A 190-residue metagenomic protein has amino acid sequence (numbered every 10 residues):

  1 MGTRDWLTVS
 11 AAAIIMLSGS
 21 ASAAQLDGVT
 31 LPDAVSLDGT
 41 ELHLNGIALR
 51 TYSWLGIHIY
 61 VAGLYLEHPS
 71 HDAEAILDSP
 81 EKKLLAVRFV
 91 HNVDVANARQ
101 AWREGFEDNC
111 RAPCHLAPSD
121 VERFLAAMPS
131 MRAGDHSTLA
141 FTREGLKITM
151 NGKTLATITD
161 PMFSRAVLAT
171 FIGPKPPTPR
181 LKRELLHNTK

Functional and structural regions predicted by a protein language model:
T3-L7: N-terminal export leaders
T8-S18: Bacterial N-terminal signal peptides
A23-L77, A112: N-terminal secretory signal peptides
E67-R143: Mid-length scaffold segments of soluble, non-membrane domains
T149-G152: Short strand-turn-strand beta-turns centered on an Asx-Gly dipeptide
L155-L181: Flexible glycine-rich active-site/ligand-binding loops centered on an Asp-His dyad
R180-K190: Cysteine/selenocysteine-centered motifs that mediate thiol-based redox chemistry or coordinate metal-sulfur cofactors
